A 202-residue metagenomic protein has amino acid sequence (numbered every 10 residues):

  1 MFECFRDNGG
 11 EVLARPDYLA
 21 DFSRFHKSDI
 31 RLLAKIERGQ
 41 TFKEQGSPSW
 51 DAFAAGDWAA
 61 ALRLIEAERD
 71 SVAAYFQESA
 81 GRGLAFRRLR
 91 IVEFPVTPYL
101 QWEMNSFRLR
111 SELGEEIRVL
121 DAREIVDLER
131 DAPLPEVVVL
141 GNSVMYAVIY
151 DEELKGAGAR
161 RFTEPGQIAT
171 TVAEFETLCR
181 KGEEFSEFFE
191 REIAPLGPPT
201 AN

Functional and structural regions predicted by a protein language model:
M1-N202: PLD/PLD-like phosphodiesterase catalytic module centered on the HKD motif
